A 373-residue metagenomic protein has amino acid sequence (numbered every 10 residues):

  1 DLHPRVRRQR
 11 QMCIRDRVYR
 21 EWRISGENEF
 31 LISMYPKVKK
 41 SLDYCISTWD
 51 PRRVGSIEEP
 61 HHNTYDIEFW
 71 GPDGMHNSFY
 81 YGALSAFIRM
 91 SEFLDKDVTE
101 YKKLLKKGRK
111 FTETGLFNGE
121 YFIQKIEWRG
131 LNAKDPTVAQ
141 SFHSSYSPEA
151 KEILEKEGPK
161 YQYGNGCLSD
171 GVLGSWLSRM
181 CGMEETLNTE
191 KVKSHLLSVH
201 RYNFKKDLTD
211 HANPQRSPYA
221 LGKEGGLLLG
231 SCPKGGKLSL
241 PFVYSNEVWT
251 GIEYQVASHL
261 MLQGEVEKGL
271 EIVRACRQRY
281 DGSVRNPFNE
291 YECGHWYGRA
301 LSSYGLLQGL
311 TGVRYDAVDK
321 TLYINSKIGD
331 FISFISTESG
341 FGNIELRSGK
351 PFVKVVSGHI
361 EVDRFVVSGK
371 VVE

Functional and structural regions predicted by a protein language model:
D1-R10: Single conserved hydrophobic/aromatic residue that forms the stacking wall/gate of nucleotide- or nucleobase-binding
R8, R17-S47, Y65, L322-N325 (+2 more regions): Conserved active-site neighborhood of enzyme catalytic/cofactor-binding cores
R8, T48-P72, E113-V248, D281-S283: Extended glycan-interaction surfaces of carbohydrate-active proteins
Q11, F30, M34-K37, E68-F79 (+5 more regions): Secondary-structure capping and boundary motifs in well-ordered enzyme cores
I14-E29, Y44, F79-D97, G174-L187 (+2 more regions): Well-ordered alpha-helical scaffold segments within catalytic/enzyme domains
E29-C45, F87, F93-T114, T186-K205 (+2 more regions): Extended, well-ordered alpha-helical scaffold segments
V38-Y44, D50-L94, E100-F117, R129: Hydrophobic, small-residue-rich alpha-helical packing segments that form membrane-like cores
Y219-G225, L238-V248, E253-E373: Non-catalytic C-terminal accessory modules of carbohydrate-active enzymes
